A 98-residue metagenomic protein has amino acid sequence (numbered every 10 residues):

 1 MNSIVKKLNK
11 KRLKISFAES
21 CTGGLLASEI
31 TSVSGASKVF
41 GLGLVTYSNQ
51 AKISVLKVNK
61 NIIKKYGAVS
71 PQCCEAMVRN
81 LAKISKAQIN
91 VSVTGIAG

Functional and structural regions predicted by a protein language model:
M1-G98: Short alpha-helical segments enriched in small residues
